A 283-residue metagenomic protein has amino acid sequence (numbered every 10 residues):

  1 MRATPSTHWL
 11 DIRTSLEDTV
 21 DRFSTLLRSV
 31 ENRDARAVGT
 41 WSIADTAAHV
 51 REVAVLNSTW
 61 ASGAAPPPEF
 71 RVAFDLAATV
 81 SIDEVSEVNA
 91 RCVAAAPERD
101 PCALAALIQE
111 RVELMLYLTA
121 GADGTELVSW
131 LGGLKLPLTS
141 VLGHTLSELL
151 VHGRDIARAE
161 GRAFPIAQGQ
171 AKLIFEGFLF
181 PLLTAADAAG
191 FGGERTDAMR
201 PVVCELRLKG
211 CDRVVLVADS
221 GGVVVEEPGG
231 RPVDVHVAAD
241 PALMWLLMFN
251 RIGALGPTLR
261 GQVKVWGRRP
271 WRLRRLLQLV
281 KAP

Functional and structural regions predicted by a protein language model:
M1-W9, L56-A120: Short, helix-capping/interhelical loops that line the mouth of catalytic, cofactor-, or ligand-binding pockets
R2-A48, N57: An N-terminal domain-cap segment
V20, S24, R28, A54-S58 (+3 more regions): Structural signal for well-ordered, non-membrane alpha-helices
S24-R36, V112-L142: Acidic interhelical loop/turn segments
N32-A77, L131-A189: Short, contiguous alpha-helical
F175-D219: A glycine-rich beta-turn/hairpin centered on an aromatic-Pro dipeptide
C211-H236, D240: Acidic/His-leaning functional-site neighborhoods
G229-P283: C-terminal interaction segments
